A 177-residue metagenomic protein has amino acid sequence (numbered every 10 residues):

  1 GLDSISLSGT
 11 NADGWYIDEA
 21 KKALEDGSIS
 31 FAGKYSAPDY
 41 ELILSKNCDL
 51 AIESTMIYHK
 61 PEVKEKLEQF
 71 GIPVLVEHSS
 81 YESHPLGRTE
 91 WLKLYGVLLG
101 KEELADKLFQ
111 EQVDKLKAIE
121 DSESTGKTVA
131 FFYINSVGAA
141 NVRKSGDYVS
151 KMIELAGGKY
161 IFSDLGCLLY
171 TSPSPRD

Functional and structural regions predicted by a protein language model:
G1-K46, L50-I57, R176: A short, structured surface patch at a secondary-structure boundary
L2, I72, G157-G158: Short aromatic/hydrophobic-glycine micro-motifs
Y35, Y58-H59, K144-S145, L168-L169: Short, glycine/acidic-rich beta->alpha junctions
D49-I52, I57-A139, S163: Extracytoplasmic substrate-binding proteins
N141-S145, V149-L168: Alpha-helical, coiled-coil/dimerization segments enriched in small aliphatic residues
Y170-D177: Conserved small/polar residues in nucleotide/adenosyl-binding loops
